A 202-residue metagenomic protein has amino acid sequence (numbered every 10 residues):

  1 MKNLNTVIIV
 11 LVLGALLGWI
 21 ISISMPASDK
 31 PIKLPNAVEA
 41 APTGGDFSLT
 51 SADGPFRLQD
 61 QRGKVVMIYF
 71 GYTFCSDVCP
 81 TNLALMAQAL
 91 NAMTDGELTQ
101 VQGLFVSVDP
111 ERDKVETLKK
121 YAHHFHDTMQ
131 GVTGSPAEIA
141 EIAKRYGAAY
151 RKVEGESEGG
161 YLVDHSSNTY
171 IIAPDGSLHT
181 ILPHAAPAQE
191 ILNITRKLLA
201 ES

Functional and structural regions predicted by a protein language model:
M1-G44, E201-S202: N-terminal targeting signals for export/organelle localization
G44-G45, V65-V66, S166-S167: Short loop/turn microsegments at loop-to-beta-strand junctions
T50-A52, A173: Short, acidic, Ser/Thr-enriched surface-loop or helix-capping motifs
F56-N82, M86: Short active-site neighborhood of thiol/selenol oxidoreductases, capturing the structured segment around
K64, L83-V106, H123: Conserved helix-turn-beta segment immediately C-terminal to the redox Cys motif in thioredoxin-like folds
Q100-D113, T128-A137: Thiol-based oxidoreductase modules, predominantly thioredoxin-like and allied folds used for disulfide exchange
K119-S166: Short, internal strand/loop/helix patches that form the active-site neighborhood or redox-interaction surface
E156-S202: Thiol-/selenol-based redox modules, centered on thioredoxin-like and closely related oxidoreductase domains
